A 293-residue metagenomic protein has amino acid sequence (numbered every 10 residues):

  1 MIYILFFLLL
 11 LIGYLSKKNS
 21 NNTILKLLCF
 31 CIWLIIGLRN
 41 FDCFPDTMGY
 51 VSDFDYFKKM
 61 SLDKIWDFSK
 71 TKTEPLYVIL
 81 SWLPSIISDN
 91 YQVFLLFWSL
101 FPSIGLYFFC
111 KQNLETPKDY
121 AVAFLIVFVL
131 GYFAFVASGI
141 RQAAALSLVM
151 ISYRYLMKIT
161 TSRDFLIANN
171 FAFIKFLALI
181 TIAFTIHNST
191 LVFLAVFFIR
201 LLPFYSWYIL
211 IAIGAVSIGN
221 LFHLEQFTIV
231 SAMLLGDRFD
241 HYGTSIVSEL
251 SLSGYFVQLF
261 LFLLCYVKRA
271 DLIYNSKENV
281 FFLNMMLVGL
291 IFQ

Functional and structural regions predicted by a protein language model:
M1-I32: Start-transfer (signal-anchor) and selected internal transmembrane alpha helices of multi-pass inner/ER membrane
T23, L27, C110-V129: Transmembrane-helix signature of polytopic, membrane-embedded enzymes that assemble or transfer cell-envelope glycans
M48-V51, Y56-K58, F197-Q293: Alpha-helical transmembrane segments and terminal signal-anchor/GPI-anchor hydrophobic tails, characterized by long
M48-Y56, W66-D89: Short hydrophobic/aromatic helix or loop-helix immediately within or flanking a transmembrane segment in polytopic
F97-L114: Transmembrane-helix motifs of polytopic, lipid-linked glycan transferases
D119-G139, A143-M150, I186-S189: Membrane-embedded helix bundles of polyisoprenyl
V149-I174: Membrane-interface transmembrane helices that cradle and orient dolichyl/undecaprenyl
Y155, I174-F198, F292: Membrane-interface alpha helices of multi-pass inner-membrane proteins
